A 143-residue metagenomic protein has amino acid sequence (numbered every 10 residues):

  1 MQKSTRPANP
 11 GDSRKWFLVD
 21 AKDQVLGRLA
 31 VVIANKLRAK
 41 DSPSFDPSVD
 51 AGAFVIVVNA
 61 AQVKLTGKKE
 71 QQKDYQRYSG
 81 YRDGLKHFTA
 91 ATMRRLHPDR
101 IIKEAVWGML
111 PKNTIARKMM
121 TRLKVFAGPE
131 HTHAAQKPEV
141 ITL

Functional and structural regions predicted by a protein language model:
M1-E104, T114, T132-L143: Ribosome large-subunit tunnel/peptidyl-transferase-proximal elements
I102-K103, W107, M120: Hydrophobic, well-ordered secondary-structure segments
L110-T132: C-terminal structural segments of small proteins and small subunits
